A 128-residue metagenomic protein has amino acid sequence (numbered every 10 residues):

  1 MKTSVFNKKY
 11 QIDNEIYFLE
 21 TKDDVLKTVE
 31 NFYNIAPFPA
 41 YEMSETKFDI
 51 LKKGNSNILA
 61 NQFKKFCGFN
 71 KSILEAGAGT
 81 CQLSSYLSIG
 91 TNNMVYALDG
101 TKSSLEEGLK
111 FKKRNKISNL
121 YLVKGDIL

Functional and structural regions predicted by a protein language model:
M1-A36: N-terminal auxiliary segments of SAM/dcSAM-dependent transferases
E45-N70: Conserved alpha-helix/loop element of class I SAM-dependent methyltransferases that forms part of the SAM/SAH-binding
G68-G79: Conserved class I S-adenosyl-L-methionine
T80-T91: Conserved SAM-binding loop of SAM-dependent methyltransferases across substrates and taxa, primarily the Class I
N93-L98: Short beta-strand element of Class I
T101: Conserved SAM/SAH-binding beta-strand->alpha-helix loop
G108-L109: Conserved SAM-binding loop
K116-I127: Conserved SAM-binding strand-loop segment of SAM-dependent methyltransferases
